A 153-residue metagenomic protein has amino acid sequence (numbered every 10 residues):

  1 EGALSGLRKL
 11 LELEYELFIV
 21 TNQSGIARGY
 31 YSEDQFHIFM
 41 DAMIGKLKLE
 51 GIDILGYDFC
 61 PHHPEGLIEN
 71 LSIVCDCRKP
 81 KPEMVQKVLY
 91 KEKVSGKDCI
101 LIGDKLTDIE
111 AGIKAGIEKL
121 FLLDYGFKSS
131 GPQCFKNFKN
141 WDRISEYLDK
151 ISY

Functional and structural regions predicted by a protein language model:
G2, G6, M84-K87: Well-ordered alpha-helical segments embedded in enzymatic catalytic cores
A3-K46, E50-H63: Substrate-recognition element of Asp-dependent hydrolases with the DxDx(T/V) motif
D34-L55, E65-L101, K105-Y153: Asp-based, Mg2+/Mn2+-dependent phosphohydrolase catalytic module
